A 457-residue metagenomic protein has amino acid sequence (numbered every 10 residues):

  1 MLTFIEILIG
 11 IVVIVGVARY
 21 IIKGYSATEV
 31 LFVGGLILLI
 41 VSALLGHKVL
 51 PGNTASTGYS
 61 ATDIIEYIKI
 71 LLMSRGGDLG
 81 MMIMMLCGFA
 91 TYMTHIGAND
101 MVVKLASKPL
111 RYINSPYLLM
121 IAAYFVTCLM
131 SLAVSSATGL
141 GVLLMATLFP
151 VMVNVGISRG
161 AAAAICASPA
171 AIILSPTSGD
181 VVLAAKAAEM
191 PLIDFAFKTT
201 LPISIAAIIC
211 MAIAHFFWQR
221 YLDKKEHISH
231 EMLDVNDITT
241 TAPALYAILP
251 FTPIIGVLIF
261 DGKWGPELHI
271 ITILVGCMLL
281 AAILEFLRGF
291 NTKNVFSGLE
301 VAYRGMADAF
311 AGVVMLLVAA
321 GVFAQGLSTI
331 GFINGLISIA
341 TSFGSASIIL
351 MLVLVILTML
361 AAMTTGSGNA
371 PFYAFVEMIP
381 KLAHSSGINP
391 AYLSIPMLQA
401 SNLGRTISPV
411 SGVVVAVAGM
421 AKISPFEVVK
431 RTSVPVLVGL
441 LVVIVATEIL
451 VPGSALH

Functional and structural regions predicted by a protein language model:
M1-I5, I22-G24, N53-G58, I65-D78 (+6 more regions): Interfacial loop-to-helix junctions that mark the boundaries of transmembrane helices in multi-pass membrane
L2-I14, A18, L31-L38, S42 (+5 more regions): Long, contiguous bundles of hydrophobic transmembrane helices that form the permeation core of multi-pass
T3-I7, M73-G80, K108-A122, V155-A161 (+4 more regions): Membrane-interfacial loop-to-helix junctions in multi-pass transporters
F32, G52-D100, I270-I271, V275-N334: Core transmembrane alpha-helical segments of multi-pass membrane transporters/permeases
I70, M101-R111, P150-N154, S297-D308 (+4 more regions): Short amphipathic alpha-helical coupling elements at transmembrane boundaries
M82-M85, R111-T147, L316-V322, F343-K381 (+2 more regions): Hydrophobic alpha-helical transmembrane segments of multi-pass integral membrane proteins, predominantly secondary
K104, I113-A122, V153-C166, I193-K198 (+2 more regions): Membrane-interface alpha-helices at helix entry/exit sites of multi-pass transporters
T127-L144, F149, N154-D194, M211-H215 (+3 more regions): Alpha-helical transmembrane segments and, especially, the helix-loop junctions at the ends of these helices
